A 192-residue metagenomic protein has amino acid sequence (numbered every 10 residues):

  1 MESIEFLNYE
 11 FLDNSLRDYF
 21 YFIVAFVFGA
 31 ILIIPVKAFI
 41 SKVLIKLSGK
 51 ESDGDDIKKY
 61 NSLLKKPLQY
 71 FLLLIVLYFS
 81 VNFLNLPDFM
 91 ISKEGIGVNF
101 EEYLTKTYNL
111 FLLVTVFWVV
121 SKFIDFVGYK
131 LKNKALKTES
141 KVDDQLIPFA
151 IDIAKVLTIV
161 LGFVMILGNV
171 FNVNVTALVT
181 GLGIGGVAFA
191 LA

Functional and structural regions predicted by a protein language model:
M1-E2, A30: N-terminal targeting peptides and non-cytosolic leader segments immediately upstream of the first transmembrane helix
E2, F6-Y19, V76-F111, F126-A192: Membrane-contacting alpha-helices and adjoining membrane-interface segments in channel/transport-associated proteins
N14-S15, F26-P35, L63, P67: N-terminal transmembrane alpha-helices
I23-A38, T115-K122: Hydrophobic alpha-helical membrane-embedded segments
A25, Q69, K155-V156: Alpha-helical transmembrane segments of multi-pass membrane transport proteins
I31-D55: Membrane-interface helix-loop junction between the first two transmembrane segments
K46-Y60, K130-D143: Membrane-helix boundary/interface segments in integral membrane proteins
D55-N85: A generic, lipid-embedded transmembrane alpha helix
